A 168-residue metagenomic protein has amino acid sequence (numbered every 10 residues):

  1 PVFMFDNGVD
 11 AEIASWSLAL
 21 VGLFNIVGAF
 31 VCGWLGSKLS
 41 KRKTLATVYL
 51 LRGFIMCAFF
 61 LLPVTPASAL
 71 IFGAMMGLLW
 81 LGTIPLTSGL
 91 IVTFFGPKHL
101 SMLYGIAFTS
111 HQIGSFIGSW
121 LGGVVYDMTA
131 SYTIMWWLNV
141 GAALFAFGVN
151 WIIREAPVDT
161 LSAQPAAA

Functional and structural regions predicted by a protein language model:
P1-E12: Short amphipathic helix-loop junctions that connect adjacent transmembrane helices in Major Facilitator Superfamily/SLC
A29-K41, Y126-D127: Helix-to-loop junctions at the C-terminal end of transmembrane segments in multipass secondary transporters
K38-L50: Cytoplasmic membrane-interface "Motif A"-like loop-to-helix N-cap segments of 12-TM Major Facilitator Superfamily
L51-V64: C-terminal ends and interior cores of transmembrane alpha-helices in multi-pass membrane transporters/permeases
S68-G82: Hydrophobic core of transmembrane alpha-helices in multi-pass small-molecule transporters, especially MFS/SLC-type
G82-F95: Intracellular juxtamembrane helix-capping segments at the cytosolic ends of symmetry-related transmembrane helices
V124-A142: A membrane-interface helix-boundary motif in multi-pass transporters
V140-A168: Multi-pass alpha-helical transporter architecture, strongest for 12-TM Major Facilitator/SLC carriers used
